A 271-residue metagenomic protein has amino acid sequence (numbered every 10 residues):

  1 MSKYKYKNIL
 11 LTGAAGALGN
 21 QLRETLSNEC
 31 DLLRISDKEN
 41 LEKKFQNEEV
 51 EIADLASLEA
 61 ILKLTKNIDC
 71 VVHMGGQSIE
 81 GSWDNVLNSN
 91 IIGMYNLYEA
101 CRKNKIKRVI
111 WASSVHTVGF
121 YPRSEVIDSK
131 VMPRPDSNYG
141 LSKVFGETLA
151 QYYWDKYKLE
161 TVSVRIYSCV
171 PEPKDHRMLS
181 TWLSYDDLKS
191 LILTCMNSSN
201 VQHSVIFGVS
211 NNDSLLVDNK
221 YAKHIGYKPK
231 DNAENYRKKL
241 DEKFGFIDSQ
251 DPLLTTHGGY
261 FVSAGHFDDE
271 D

Functional and structural regions predicted by a protein language model:
I9-N28: N-terminal Rossmann NAD(P)H-binding glycine-rich loop of SDR-like oxidoreductase domains
C30-E42: Conserved glycine-rich Rossmann-like NAD(P)H-binding loop of the short-chain dehydrogenase/reductase
E42, E48, A53-S89: NAD(P)H-binding glycine-rich loop region in Rossmannoid oxidoreductase-like domains and their noncatalytic homologs
A53-A56, N85-N96, N104, V115 (+3 more regions): Glycine-rich NAD(P)-binding loop of the Rossmann-fold in SDR/ketoreductase-type enzymes
N88, P122-T161: Catalytic helix-loop patch of NAD(P)-dependent Rossmann-fold dehydrogenases
N96-R134: Conserved Rossmann-fold NAD(P)-dependent oxidoreductase catalytic core, especially the SDR/UDP-sugar
I166-E172, W182-H203, N211: Alpha-helical substrate-binding/gating segment
V205, N211-K228, K243-E270: Conserved C-terminal active-site "lid" loop/helix of NAD(P)H-dependent oxidoreductases that clamps the redox cofactor
